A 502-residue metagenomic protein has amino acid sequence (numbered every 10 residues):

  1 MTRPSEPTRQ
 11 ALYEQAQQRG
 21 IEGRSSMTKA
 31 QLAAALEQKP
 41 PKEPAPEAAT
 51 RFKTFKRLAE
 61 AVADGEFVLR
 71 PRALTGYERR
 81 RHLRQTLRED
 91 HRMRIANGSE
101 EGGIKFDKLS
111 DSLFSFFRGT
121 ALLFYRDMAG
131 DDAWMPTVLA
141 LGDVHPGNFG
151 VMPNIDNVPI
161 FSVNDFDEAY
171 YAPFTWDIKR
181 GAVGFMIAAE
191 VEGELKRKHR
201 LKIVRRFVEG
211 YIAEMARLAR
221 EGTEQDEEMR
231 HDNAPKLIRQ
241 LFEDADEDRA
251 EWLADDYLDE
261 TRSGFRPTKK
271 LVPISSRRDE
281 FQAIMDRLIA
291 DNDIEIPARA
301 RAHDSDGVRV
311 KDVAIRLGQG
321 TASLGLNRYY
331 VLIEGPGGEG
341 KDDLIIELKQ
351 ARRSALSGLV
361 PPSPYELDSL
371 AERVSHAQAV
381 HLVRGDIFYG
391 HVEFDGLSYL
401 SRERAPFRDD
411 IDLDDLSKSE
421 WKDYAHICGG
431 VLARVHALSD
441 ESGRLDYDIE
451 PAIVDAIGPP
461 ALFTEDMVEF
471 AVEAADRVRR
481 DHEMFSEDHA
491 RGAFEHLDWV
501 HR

Functional and structural regions predicted by a protein language model:
M1-P44: Basic helix-extension-helix modules of the SAP/HeH family
A11, Q18, A34, E60 (+3 more regions): Polar/charged alpha-helical tracts
Q18-I21, R262, V331: Intrinsically disordered, low-complexity segments enriched in small/polar residues
A45-E101, K105-L141, P146-E243, P297 (+2 more regions): Conserved ATP-binding subdomain of kinase catalytic cores across diverse folds
R217-I289: Sequence-structural signature of the catalytic-core scaffold of metal-dependent phosphohydrolases that act on
R262-I315, S323-R328: Bergerat-fold GHKL/Histidine-kinase-like ATPase
